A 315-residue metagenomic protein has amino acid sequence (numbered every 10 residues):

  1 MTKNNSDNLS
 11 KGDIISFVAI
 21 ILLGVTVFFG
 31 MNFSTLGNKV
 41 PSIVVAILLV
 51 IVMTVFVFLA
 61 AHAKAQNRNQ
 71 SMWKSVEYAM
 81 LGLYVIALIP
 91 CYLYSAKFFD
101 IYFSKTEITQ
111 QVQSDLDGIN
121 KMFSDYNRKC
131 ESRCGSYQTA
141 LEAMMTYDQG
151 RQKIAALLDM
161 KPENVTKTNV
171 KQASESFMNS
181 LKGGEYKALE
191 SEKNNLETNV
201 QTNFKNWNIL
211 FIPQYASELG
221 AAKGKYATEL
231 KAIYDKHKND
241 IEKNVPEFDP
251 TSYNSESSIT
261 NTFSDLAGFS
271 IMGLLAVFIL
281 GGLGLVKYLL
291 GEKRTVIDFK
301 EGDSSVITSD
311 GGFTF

Functional and structural regions predicted by a protein language model:
T2-G24, S34-G37, P41, R68-M72 (+5 more regions): Membrane-proximal, non-transmembrane alpha-helical segments
D13-F28, L48-V55, F278: Canonical alpha-helical transmembrane segments of integral membrane proteins
S16, V44-L48, L81-L83, I271-A276: Hydrophobic H-region at the start of alpha-helical membrane spans
V25-V27, F56-V57, A61, I86-Y92: Extended, charged alpha-helical "arm/stalk" segments used for dimerization and assembly in large NTPase-driven machines
F28-N32, L36, A61, A65: Membrane-water interface at transmembrane helix exits
T35-I51, M145-Q152: Loop-to-helix transition at the N-terminal end of transmembrane alpha-helices
I47-Y84: Cytosolic-side transmembrane helix boundary signature
K74-G184: Juxtamembrane non-transmembrane segments of integral membrane proteins
